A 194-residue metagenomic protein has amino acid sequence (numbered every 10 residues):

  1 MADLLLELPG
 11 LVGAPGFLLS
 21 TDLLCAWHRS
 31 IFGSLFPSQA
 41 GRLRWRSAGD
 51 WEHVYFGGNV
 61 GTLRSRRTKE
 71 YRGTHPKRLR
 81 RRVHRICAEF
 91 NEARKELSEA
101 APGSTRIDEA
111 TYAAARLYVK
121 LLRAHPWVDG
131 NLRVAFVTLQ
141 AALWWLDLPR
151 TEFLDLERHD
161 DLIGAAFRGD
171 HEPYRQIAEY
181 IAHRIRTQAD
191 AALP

Functional and structural regions predicted by a protein language model:
M1-P194: FIC/Doc superfamily catalytic core
